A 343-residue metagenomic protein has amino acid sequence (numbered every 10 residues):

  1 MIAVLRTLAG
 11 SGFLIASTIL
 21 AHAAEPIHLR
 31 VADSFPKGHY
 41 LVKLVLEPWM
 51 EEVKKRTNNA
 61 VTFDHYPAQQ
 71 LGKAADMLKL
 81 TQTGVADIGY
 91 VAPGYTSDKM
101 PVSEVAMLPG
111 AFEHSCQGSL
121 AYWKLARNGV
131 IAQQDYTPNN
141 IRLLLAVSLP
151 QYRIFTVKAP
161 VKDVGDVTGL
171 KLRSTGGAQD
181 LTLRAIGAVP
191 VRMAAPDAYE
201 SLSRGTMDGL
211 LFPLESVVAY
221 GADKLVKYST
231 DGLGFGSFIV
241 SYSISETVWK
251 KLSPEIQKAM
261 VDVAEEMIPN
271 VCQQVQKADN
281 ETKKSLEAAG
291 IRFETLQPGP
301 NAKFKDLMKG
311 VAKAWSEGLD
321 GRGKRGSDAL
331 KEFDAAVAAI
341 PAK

Functional and structural regions predicted by a protein language model:
M1-G12: Bacterial N-terminal signal peptides that target proteins for export
A16-A23: Sec/Tat signal peptide C-region and signal peptidase I cleavage site
A24-S119, Q133-K343: N-terminal secretory/targeting leader peptides
Y122-W123: A well-ordered secondary-structure block
A126-G129: Core domains of carbohydrate- and sulfate-ester-processing enzymes
